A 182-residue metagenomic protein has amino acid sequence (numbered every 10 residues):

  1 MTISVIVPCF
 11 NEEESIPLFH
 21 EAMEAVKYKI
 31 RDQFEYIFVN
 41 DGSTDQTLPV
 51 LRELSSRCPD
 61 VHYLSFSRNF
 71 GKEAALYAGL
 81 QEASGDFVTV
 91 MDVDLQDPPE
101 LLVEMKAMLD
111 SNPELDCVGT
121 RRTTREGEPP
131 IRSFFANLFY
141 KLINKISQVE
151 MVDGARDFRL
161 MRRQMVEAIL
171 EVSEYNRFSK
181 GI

Functional and structural regions predicted by a protein language model:
T2-S4, E35: Cell-envelope/extracellular polymer assembly enzymes that use nucleotide-activated donors
S4, N40-S43, S65: Structural signature of the Rossmann-like NAD(P)-dependent dehydrogenase/reductase core
E12-K27: Short, well-formed alpha-helical segments that are part of the catalytic scaffolds of diverse glycosyltransferases
L18, A22, Q46, V50-E53 (+2 more regions): Alpha-helical transmission elements in cytosolic ATPase-linked domains
F34-F38, L48-E82: Conserved donor nucleotide-binding strand/loop of the catalytic core
N40-P49, L95-Q96: A conserved acidic beta->alpha catalytic loop
L64-R68, K72-E82, F87, P99-G181: Acceptor/aglycone-binding surface of glycosyltransferases and processive sugar-polymer synthases
